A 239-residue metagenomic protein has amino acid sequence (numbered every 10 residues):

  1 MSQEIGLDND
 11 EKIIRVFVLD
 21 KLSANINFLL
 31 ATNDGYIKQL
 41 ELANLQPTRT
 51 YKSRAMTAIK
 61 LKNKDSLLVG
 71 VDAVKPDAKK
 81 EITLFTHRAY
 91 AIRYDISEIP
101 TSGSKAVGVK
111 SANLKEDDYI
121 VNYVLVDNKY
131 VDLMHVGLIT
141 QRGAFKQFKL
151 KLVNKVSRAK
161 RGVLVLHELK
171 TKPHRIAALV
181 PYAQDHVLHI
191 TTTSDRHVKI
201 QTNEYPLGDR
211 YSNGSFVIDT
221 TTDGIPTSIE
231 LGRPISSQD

Functional and structural regions predicted by a protein language model:
M1-D239: Short, structured "edge-of-domain" segments at secondary-structure transitions
